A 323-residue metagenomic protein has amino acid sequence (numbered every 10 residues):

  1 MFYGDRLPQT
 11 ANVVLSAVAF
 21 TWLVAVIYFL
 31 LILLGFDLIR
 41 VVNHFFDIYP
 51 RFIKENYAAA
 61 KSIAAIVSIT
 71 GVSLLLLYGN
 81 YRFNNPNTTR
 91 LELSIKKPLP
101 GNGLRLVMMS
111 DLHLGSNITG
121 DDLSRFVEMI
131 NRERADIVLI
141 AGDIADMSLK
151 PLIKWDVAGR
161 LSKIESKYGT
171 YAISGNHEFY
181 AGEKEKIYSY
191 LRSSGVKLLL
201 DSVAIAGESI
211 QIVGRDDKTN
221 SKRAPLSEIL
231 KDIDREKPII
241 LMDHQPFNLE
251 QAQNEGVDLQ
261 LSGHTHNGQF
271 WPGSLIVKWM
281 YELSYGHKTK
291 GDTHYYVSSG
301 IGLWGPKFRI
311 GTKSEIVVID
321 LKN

Functional and structural regions predicted by a protein language model:
M1-N84: Non-catalytic terminal accessory segments
F83-L99: Alpha-helical transmembrane signal-anchor/signal-peptide segments
S94-N323: Soluble catalytic domains of enzymes that build or remodel membrane lipids, polysaccharides, and related
